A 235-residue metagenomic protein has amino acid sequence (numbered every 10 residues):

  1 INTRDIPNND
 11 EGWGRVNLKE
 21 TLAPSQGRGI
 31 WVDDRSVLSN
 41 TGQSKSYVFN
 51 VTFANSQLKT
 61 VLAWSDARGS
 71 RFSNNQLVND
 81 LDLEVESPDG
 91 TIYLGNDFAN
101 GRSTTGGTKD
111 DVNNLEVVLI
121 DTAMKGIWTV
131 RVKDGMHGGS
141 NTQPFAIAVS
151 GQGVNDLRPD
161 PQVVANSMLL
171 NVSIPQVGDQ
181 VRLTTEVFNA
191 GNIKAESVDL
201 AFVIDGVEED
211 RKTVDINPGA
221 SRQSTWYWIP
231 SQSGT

Functional and structural regions predicted by a protein language model:
I1-P7: An often Trp-containing, charged/polar helix-loop segment at the C-terminal end of enzyme catalytic cores
P7-N79, P144-V164, L170-N171: Secreted peptidase-domain scaffold signal
P7-N8, E84-I147: Noncatalytic accessory or regulatory domains flanking protease catalytic cores in secreted, cell-surface, and selected
S39, G107-V112, D121-A123, V214-R222: Short proline/glycine- and polar residue-rich coil/turn motifs
K45-Y47, N114-V118, A220-W226: Short strand-edge motifs at loop-to-beta-strand transitions and within beta-strands of extracellular beta-rich domains
T52-A54, S65-A67, G135, F188-I193: Short solvent-exposed strand-capping/beta-turn motif centered on an Asx-Ser/Thr pair
L62, V85-S87, V149, A201-G206: Conserved aromatic beta-strand anchor motif in extracellular beta-sandwich/beta-rich domains
V154-T235: Extracellular/luminal regions of secreted and cell-surface proteins that mediate adhesion/ECM remodeling
